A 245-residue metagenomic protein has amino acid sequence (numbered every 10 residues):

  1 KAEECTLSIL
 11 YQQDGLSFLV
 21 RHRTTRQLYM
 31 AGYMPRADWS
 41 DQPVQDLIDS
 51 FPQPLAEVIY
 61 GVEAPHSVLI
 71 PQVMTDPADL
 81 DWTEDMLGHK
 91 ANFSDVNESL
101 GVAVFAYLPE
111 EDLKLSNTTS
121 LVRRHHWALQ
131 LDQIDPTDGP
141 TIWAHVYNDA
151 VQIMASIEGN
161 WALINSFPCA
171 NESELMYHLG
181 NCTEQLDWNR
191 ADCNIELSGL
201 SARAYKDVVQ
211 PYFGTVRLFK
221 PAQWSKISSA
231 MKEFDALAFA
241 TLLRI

Functional and structural regions predicted by a protein language model:
K1-I245: Hydrophobic/aromatic-enriched cytosolic interaction surfaces used to assemble or bind macromolecules
